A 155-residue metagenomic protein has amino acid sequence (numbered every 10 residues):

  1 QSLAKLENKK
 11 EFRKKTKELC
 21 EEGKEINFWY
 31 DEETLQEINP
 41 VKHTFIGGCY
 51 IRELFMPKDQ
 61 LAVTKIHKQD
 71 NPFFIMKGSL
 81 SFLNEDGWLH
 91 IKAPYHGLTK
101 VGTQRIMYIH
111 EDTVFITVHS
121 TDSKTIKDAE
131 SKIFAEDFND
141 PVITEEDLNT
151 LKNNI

Functional and structural regions predicted by a protein language model:
Q1-E53, P141-I155: A short, N-terminal "cap"/entry segment at the start of jelly-roll beta-barrel domains of the cupin/DSBH fold
G47-K68: Conserved short histidine dyad/triad with adjacent acidic residue
Q60, Y95, T103, E111-T113: Surface-exposed loop/turn positions
H67-D86: Glycine- and acidic-residue-biased ligand/ion/polar-headgroup-sensing regions
P72, S79, Q104, D112-V114: Structural motif
N84-I106: Short acidic-glycine-tyrosine-enriched beta hairpin
H110-I155: Double-stranded beta-helix
